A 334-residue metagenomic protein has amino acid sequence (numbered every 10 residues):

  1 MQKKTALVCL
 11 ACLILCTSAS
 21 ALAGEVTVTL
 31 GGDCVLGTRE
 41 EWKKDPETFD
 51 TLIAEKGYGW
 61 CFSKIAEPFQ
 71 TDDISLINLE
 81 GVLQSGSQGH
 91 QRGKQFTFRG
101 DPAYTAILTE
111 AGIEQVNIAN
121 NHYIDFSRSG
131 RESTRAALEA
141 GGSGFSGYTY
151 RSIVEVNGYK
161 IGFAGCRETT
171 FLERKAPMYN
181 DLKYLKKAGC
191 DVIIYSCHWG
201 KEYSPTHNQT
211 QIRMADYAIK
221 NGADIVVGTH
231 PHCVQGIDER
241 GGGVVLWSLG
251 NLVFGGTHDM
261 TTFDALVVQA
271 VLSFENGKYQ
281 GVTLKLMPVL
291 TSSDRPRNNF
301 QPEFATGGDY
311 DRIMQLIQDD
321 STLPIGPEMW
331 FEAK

Functional and structural regions predicted by a protein language model:
M1-V8: Positively charged n-region of N-terminal signal peptides that target proteins for export
C9-T17: Bacterial N-terminal signal peptides
L22-K334: Acidic, metal/ion-coordinating pockets
